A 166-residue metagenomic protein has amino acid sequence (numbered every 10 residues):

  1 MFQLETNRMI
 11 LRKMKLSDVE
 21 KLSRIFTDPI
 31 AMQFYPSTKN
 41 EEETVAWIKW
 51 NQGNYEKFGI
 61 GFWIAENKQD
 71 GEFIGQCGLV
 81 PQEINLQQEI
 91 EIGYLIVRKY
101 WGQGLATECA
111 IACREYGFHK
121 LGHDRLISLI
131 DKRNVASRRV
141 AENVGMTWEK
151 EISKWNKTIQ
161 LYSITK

Functional and structural regions predicted by a protein language model:
M1-F34, K49, F62, E66-K166: Acyl-donor (CoA/ACP) binding surface of acyl/acetyltransferases
E41-G59: Active-site rim helix/loop that mediates acceptor-substrate recognition in acyltransferases
